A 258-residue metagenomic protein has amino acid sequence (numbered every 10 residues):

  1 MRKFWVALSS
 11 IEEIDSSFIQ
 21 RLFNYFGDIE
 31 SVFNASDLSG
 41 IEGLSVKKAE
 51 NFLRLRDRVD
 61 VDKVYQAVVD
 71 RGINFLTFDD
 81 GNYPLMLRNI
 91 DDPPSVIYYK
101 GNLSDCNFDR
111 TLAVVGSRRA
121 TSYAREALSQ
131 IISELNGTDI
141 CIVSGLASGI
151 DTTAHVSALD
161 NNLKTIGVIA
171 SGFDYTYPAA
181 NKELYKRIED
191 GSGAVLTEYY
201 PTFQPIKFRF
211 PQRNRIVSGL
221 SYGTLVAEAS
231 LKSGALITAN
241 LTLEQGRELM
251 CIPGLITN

Functional and structural regions predicted by a protein language model:
M1-E134: Short, positively charged patches
F78-N258: Glycine-biased, small-residue-rich flexible motifs in mid-sequence functional cores and linkers
